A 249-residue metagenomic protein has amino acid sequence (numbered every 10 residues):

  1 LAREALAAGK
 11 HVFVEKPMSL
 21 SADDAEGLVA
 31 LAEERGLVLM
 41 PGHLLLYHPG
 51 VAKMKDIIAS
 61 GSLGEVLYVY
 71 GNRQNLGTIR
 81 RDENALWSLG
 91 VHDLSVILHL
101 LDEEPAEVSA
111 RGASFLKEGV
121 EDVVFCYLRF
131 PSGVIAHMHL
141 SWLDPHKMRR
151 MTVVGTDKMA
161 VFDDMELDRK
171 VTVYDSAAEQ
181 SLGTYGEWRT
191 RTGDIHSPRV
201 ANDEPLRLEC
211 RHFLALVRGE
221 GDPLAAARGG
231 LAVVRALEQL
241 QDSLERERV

Functional and structural regions predicted by a protein language model:
L1-E15: Rossmann-fold NAD(P) dinucleotide-binding segment
F13, S19-R80: A contiguous active-site-proximal alpha/beta segment in oxidoreductase catalytic domains
L44, G155-A225, V249: C-terminal glycine/acidic-rich active-site capping loop/insertion
L76-H146, T152, M165-E166, R228: Rossmann-like dinucleotide-binding domain that binds NAD(P)(H)
P131, H212-V249: C-terminal helix-rich "cap/oligomerization" subdomain common to oxidoreductases
